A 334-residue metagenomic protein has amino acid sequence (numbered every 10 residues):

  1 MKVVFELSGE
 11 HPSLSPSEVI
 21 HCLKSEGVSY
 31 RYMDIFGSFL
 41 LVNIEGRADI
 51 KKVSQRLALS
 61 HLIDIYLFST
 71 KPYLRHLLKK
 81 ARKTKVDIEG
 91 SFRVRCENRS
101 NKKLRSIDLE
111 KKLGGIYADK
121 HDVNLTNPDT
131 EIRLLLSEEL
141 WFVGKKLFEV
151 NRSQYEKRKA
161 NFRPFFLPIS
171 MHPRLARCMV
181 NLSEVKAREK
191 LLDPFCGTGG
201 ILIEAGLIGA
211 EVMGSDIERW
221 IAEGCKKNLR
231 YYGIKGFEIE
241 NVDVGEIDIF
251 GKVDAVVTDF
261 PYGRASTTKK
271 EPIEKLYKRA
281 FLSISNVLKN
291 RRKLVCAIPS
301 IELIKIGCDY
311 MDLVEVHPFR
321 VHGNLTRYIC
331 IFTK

Functional and structural regions predicted by a protein language model:
M1-L59, K80, R99-S100, L104 (+3 more regions): Class I S-adenosyl-L-methionine-dependent methyltransferase catalytic core
V3, I65-L67, V86, E315-V316: Hydrophobic transmembrane signal anchors and adjacent membrane-proximal interface regions, especially in viral
C22, L77-K80, T84, K112 (+1 more regions): Residues that form generic nucleotide/phosphate-binding pockets
K51-K85: A broadly used, surface-exposed interaction patch
L67-P72, D122-N124, P128: Short glycine-rich, low-complexity/disordered patches
K83-D87, V123-L125, L135: Short, charge-rich binding segments
I88-S91, A187-R188: Phosphate-coordination loops involved in phosphoryl transfer and adenosine-cofactor binding
S91-N98, K102-N124, L140: Long recognition/docking surfaces used for binding and targeting
